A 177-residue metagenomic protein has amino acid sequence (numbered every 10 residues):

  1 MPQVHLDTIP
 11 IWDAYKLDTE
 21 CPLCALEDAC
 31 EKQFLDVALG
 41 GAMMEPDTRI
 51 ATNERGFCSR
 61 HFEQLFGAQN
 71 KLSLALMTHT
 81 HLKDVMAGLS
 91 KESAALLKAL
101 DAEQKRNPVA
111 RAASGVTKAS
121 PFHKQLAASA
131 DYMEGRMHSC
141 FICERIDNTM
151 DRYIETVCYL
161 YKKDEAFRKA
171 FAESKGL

Functional and structural regions predicted by a protein language model:
L6-I11, G41-T52, K124-D131, K162-R168: Short, recurring structural edge motifs at helix starts
D18-C21, T52-R55, M137, K175: Residues immediately within or flanking Cys/His clusters that coordinate Zn2+ in small zinc-binding modules
E20-C24, C140-C143: Short cysteine-rich clusters marking metal-coordination/redox-active sites
A25, S59-F62, E144: Cys/His-coordinated zinc-binding microdomains
C30-E31, G67, T149-M150: Short, non-ligating residues that shape and space the ligands of small metal-coordination modules and catalytic
G40-M44, L72-L89, V157-E165: Short amphipathic alpha-helical linker/capping segments at the junctions of internal repeats and modular domains
S73, T80-Q104, A110: Compact, glycine/acidic-enriched structural inserts
R111-L177: Surface-exposed interaction/gating patches
